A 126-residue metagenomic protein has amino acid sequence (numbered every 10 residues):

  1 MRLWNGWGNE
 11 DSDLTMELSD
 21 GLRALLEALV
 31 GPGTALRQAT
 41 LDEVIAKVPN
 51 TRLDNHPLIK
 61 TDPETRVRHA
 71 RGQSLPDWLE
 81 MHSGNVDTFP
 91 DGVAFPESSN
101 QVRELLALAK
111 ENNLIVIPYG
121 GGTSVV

Functional and structural regions predicted by a protein language model:
M1-V126: Noncatalytic alpha-helical scaffold of FAD-dependent oxidoreductases
